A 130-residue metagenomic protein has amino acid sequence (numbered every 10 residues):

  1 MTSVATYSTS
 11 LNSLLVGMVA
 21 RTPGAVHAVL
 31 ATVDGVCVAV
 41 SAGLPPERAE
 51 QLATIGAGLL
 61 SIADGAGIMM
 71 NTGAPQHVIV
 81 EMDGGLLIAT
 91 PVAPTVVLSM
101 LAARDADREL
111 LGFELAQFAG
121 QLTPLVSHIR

Functional and structural regions predicted by a protein language model:
M1-R130: Non-catalytic interaction/Regulatory regions outside core domains
